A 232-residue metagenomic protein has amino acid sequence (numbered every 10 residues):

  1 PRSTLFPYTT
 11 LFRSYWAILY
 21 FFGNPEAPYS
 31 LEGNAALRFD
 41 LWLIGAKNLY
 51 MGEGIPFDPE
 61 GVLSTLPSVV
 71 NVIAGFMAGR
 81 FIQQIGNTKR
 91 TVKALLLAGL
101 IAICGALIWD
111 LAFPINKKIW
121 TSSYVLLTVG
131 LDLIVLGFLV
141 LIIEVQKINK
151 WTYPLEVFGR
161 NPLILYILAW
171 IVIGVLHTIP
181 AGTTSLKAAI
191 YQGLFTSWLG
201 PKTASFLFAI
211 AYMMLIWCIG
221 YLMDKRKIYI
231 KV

Functional and structural regions predicted by a protein language model:
P1-T10: Single conserved hydrophobic/aromatic residue that forms the stacking wall/gate of nucleotide- or nucleobase-binding
F12-S30, R160-L176: Hydrophobic alpha-helical membrane-insertion segments
Y20-P59, P180-K202: Extracytosolic (periplasmic/ER-lumenal) interhelical loops and adjacent juxtamembrane/interface segments of multi-pass
F57-G105: A conserved active-site cap/scaffold subdomain adjacent to cofactor or substrate pockets
D58-S68, K117-L133, T152, E156-L165 (+1 more regions): Membrane-interface transmembrane-helix boundary segments in multi-pass integral membrane proteins
F76-G86, F138-K147, I219-D224: Structural signal for the C-terminal ends of transmembrane alpha-helices and the immediately following loop
V92-C104, S122, V145-V172, Y229-V232: Functional transmembrane helices that form membrane-embedded active or gating regions
C104-W109, G159-A181, Y212, I219 (+1 more regions): Kinked, hydrophobic transmembrane alpha-helices enriched for aromatic residues and small/kink-inducing positions
